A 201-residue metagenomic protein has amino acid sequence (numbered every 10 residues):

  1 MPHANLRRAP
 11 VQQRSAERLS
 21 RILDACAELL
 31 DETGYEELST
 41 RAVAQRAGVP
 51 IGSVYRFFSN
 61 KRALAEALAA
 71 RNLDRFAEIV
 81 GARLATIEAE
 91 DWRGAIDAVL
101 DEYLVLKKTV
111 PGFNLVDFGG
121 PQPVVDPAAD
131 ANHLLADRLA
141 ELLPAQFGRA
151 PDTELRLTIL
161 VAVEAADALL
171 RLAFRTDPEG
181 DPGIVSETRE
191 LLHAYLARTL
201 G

Functional and structural regions predicted by a protein language model:
M1-E17, F147, L200-G201: N-terminal intrinsically disordered/low-complexity leader segments
S15-C26, V43, L68-F76: Generic hydrophobic, amphipathic alpha-helix propensity
R21, L29-A63: Helix-turn-helix
A65-N72, I79-V80, A128-A131, L135: Alpha-helical DNA-contacting segments of helix-turn-helix folds
A67, G81-K108: Hydrophobic alpha-helical connector segments
R93, D97, D101, A136-P144 (+4 more regions): An amphipathic alpha-helix signature
R93-A98, V105-D137, R175: Short secondary-structure transition hinges
L115-G119, V125, A129, A145-L192: Hydrophobic/aromatic-rich alpha-helical bundle segments in the mid-to-C-terminal region
